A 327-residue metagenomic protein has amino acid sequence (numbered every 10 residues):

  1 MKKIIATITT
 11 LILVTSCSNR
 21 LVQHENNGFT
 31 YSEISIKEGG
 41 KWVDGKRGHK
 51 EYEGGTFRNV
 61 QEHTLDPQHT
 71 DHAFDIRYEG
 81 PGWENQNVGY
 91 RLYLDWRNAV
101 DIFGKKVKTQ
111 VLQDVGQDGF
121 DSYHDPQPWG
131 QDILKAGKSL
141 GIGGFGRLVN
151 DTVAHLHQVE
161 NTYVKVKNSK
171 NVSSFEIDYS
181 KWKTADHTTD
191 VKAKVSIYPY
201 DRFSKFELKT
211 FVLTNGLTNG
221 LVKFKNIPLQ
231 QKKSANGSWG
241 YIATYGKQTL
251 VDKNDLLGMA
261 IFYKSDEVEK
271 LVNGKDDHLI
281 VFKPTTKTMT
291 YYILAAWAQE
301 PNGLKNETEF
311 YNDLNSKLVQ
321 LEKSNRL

Functional and structural regions predicted by a protein language model:
M1-I4: Positively charged n-region of N-terminal signal peptides that target proteins for export
T15-S16: C-terminal motif of bacterial Sec signal peptides marking the signal peptidase cleavage site
L21-H155: Solvent-exposed N-terminal domain segments of exported/luminal and surface proteins
T70, M259-L327: Beta-strand-rich recognition/accessory modules
D114, S234-E267: A recognition module on extended beta-rich or small alphabeta surfaces enriched in W/G with H and D/E
D125, W129-P199: Extended, loop-rich substrate-binding clefts of extracytoplasmic carbohydrate-active enzymes
V164-N171, P199, F211-G216, F282-T288: A short, structured loop/turn motif at beta-sheet edges
V191, R202-S234: Acidic (Asp/Glu-rich), glycine- and aromatic
